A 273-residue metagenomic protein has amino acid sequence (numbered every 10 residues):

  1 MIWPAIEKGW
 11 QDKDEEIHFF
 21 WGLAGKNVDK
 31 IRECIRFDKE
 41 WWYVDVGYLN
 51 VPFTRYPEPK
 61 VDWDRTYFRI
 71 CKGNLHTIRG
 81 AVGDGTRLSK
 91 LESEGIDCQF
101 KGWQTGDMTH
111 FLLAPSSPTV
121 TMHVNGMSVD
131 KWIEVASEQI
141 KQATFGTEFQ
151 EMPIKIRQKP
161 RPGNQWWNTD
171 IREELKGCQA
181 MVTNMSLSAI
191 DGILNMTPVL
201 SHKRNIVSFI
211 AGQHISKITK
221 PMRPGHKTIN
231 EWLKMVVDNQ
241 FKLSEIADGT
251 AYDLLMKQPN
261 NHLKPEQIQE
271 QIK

Functional and structural regions predicted by a protein language model:
M1-E94, K273: Secretory-pathway glycan-assembly enzymes, especially type II membrane glycosyltransferases that use nucleotide-sugar
I2, F19-F20, E40-L49, L112-A114 (+3 more regions): A structural signal for short, well-ordered beta-strand segments and their strand-loop junctions that often border
G9-D12, K141, Q150-V199, R204: Donor nucleotide-activated moiety binding/catalytic core segment of transferases that use nucleotide-activated donors
G9-I17, C34-D38, G102-M108, K141-Q150 (+1 more regions): Flexible, charged surface loops at secondary-structure boundaries
L23-K26, G47-N50, S116-V120, P160-G163 (+2 more regions): Short, solvent-exposed loop/turn segments at secondary-structure junctions
D29-K30, N50-Y56, Q165-W166, I193-L194 (+1 more regions): Short, charged, surface-exposed secondary-structure boundary motifs
E58-M108, I210-K273: Leloir-type glycosyltransferase catalytic cores
K101-G163: Conserved catalytic-core segment of nucleotide-activated headgroup transferases in glycan assembly
